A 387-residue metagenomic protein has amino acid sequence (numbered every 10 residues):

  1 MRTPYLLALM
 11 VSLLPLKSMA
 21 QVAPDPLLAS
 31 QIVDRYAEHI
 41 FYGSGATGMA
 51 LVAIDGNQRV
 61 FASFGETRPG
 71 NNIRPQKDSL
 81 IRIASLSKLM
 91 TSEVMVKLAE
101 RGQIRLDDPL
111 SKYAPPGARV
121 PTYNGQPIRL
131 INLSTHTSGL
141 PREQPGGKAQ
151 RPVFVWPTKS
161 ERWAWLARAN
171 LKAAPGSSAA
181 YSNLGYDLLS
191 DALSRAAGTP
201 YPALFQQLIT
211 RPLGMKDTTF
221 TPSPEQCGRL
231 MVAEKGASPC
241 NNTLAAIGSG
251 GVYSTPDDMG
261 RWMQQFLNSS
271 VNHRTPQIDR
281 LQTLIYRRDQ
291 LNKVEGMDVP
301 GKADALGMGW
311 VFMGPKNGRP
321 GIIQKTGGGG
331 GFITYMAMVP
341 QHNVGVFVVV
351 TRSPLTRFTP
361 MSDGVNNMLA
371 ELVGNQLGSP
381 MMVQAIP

Functional and structural regions predicted by a protein language model:
M1-L6: Bacterial N-terminal signal peptides that target proteins for export
P15-K17: N-terminal signal peptide c-region/cleavage motif recognized by signal peptidases
P26-I81, Q103: Short, conserved catalytic-motif segment at the N-terminal edge
D34-A37, L51, N57-R59, L80-D107 (+3 more regions): Active-site SXXK
R68, P121-G330: Short, surface-exposed loop or secondary-structure junction motifs that flank catalytic or metal-binding residues
R288-E295, G301, P315, R352-P387: Short, gly/Ser/Thr-rich active-site loops of penicillin-recognizing serine hydrolases
Q324-K325, I333-R352: Short, well-ordered beta-strand elements
